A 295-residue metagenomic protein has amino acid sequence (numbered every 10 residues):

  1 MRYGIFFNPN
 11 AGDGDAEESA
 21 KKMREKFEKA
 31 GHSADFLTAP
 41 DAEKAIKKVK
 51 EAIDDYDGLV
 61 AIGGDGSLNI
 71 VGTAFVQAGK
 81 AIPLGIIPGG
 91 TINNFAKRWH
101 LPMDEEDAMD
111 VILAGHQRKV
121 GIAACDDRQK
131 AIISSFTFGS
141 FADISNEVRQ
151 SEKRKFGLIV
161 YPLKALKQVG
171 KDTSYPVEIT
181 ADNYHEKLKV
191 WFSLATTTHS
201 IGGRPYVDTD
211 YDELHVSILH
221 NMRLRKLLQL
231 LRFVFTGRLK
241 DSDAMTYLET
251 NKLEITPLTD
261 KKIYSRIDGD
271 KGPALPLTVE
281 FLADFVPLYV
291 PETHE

Functional and structural regions predicted by a protein language model:
M1-I62, D107, E295: ATP/NTP phosphate-donor binding region
A16, I70-T73, A96-K97, R204-P205 (+1 more regions): Short glycine-/acidic-enriched loop or helix-start segments at secondary-structure transitions that form or flank
A30, A39, Q77-A195: Catalytic core of DAGKc-family lipid kinases
S67-G79: Short Gly/Thr/Asp-enriched flexible loops that form oxyanion-binding sites at enzyme active sites
F141, S151-S174, S217, N221-T246: Alpha-helical membrane-targeting segments
T173-Y175, D210-L214, E249-N251: A generic structural signal for short beta-strands and their flanking turns/coil linkers
A181, K187, I218-E295: ATP/nucleoside-binding phosphotransfer catalytic cores, i.e., glycine-rich phosphate-binding loops
K187-H220: Active-site beta-loop-alpha substructure in enzyme catalytic cores, prototypically the cysteine-centered nucleophile
